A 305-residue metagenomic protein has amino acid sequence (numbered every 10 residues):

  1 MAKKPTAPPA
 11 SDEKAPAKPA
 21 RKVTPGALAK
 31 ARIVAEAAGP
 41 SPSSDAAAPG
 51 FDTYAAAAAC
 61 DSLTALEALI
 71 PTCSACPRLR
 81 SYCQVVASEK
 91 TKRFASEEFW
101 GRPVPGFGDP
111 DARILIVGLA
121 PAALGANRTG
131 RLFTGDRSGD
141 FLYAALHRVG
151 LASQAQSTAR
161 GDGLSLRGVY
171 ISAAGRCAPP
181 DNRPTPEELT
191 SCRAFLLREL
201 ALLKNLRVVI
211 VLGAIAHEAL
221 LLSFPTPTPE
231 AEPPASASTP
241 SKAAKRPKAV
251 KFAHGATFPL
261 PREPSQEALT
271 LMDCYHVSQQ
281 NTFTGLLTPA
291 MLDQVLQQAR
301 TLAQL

Functional and structural regions predicted by a protein language model:
M1-E36, T239-K248: Short Lys/Arg-rich cationic patches that frequently serve as NLS/NoLS or arginine-rich RNA/DNA-binding motifs
P25-A35, G39-P40, D45-P233, R246 (+3 more regions): A polyanion-binding, active-site-adjacent surface
T226, S236-S241: Intrinsically disordered, low-complexity regions enriched in glycine and serine
